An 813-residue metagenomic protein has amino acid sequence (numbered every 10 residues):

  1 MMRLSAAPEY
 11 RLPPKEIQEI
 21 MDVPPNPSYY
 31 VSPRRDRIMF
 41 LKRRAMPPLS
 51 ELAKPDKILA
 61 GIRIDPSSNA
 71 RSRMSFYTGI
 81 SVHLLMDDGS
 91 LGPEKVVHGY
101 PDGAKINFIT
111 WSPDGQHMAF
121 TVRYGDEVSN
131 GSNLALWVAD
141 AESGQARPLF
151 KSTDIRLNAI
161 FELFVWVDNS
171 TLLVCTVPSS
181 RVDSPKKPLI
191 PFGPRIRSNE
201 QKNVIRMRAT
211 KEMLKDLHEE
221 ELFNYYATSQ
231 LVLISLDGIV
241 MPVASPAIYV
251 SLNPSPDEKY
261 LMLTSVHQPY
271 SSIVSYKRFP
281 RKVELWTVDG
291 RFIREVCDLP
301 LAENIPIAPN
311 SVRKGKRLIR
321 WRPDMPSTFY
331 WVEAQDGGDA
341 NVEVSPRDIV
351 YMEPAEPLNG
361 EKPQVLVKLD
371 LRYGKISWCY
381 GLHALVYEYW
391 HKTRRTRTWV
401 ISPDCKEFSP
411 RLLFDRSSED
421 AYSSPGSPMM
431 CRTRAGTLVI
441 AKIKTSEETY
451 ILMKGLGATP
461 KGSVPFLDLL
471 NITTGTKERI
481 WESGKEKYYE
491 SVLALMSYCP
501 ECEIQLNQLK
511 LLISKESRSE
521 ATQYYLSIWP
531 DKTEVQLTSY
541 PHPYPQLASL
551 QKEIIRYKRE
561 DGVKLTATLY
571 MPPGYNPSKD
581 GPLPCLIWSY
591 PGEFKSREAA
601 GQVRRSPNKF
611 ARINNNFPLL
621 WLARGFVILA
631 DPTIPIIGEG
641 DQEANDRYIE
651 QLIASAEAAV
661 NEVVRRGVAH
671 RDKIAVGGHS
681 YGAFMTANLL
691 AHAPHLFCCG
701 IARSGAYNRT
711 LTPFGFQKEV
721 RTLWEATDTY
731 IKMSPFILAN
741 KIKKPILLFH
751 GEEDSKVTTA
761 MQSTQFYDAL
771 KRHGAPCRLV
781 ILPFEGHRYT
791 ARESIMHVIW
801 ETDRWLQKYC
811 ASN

Functional and structural regions predicted by a protein language model:
M1-S527, D531, S539-H542, Q546-S549 (+1 more regions): Beta-propeller folds
I20, V283, F329-Y330, L413 (+7 more regions): Conserved hydrophobic/aromatic pocket- or pore-lining residues that grip, position, or stack substrates in active sites
M74-I80, W588, E598-N813: Active-site-proximal cap/loop segments of hydrolase catalytic domains
S179, Q268, Q335-G337, P357 (+13 more regions): Short, glycine-/Ser/Thr-/acidic-enriched flexible segments
Y225, P323, V344, A548-S549 (+4 more regions): Short, flexible hinge/linker loops that cap or flank conserved catalytic cores
F279, L299-L301, L371-R372, K392 (+17 more regions): Active/binding-pocket-proximal capping segment
W286-I293, A355-G360, W390-T393, I401-F408 (+8 more regions): Secondary-structure transition/capping motifs at alpha-helix termini and the adjoining loop/turn into the next element
T433, Q536-G581: N-terminal cap/lid segment of alpha/beta-hydrolase-fold proteins
